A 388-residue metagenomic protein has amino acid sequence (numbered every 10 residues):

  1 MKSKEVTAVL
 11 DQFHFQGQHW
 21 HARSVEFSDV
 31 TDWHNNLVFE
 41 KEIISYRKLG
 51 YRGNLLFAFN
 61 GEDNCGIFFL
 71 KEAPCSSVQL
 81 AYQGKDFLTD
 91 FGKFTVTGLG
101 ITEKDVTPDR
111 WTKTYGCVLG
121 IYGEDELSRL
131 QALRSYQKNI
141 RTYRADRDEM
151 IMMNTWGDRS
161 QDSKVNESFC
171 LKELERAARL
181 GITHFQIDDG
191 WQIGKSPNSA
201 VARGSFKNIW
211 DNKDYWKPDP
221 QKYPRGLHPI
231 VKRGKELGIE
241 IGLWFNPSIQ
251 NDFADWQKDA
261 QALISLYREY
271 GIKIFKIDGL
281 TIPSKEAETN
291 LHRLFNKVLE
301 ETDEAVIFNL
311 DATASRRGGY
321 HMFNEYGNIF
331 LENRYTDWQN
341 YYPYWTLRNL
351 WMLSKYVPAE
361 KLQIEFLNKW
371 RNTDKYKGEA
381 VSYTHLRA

Functional and structural regions predicted by a protein language model:
M1-L133: N-terminal accessory beta-strand-rich subdomains and adjacent acidic, glycine-rich linkers that precede catalytic cores
S3, A178-I182, L237: Short, solvent-exposed loop/edge-beta patches enriched in aromatic
A81, D125-E126, S163-V165, Y320-H321: Short conserved micro-motifs at the rims of enzyme active sites and ligand-binding pockets
D109, M153, G234: Conserved, mostly hydrophobic/aromatic
A132-R176, L180, H184, D188 (+1 more regions): An acidic-aromatic substrate-binding cleft motif
Q186-K375, A380: Aromatic- and carboxylate-enriched substrate-binding clefts and catalytic-loop regions of carbohydrate-active enzymes
T384-A388: Conserved small/polar residues in nucleotide/adenosyl-binding loops
